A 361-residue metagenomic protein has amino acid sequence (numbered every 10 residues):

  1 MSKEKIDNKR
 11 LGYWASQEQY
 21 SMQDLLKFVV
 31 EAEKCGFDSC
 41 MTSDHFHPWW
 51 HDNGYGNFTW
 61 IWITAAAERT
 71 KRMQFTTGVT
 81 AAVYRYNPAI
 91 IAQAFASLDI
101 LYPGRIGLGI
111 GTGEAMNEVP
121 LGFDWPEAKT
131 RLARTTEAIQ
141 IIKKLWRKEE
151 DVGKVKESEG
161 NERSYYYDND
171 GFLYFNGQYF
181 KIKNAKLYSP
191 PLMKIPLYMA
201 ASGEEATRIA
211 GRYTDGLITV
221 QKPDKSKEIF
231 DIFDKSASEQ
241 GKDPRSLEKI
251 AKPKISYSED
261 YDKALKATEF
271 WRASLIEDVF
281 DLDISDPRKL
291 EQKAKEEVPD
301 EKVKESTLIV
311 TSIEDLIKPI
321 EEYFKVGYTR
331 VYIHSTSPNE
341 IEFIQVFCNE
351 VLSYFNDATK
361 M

Functional and structural regions predicted by a protein language model:
M1-M361: Active-site-adjacent structural elements that line small-molecule/cofactor binding pockets in enzymes
